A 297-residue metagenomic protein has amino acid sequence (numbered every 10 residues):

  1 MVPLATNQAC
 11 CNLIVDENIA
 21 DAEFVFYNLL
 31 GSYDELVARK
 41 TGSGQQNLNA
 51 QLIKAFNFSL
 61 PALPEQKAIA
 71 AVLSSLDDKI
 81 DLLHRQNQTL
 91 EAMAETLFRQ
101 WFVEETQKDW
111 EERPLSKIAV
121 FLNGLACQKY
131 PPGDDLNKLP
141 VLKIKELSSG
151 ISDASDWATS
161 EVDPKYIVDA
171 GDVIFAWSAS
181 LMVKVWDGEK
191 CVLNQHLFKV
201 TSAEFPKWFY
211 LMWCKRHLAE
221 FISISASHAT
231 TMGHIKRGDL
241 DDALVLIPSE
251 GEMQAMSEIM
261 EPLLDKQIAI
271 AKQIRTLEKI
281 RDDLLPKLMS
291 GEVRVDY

Functional and structural regions predicted by a protein language model:
M1-L4, C11-K67, L115-L122, W186-K190 (+1 more regions): Basic, amphipathic alpha-helical recognition segments used for DNA target recognition
T6-Q8, N12, S116-P131, K138-A170 (+2 more regions): Sequence-specific dsDNA recognition surfaces
A9, E111, N137-P140, A170-D172 (+3 more regions): Structural beta-strand/beta-sheet cores of well-ordered domains, especially the beta-sheet scaffolds that support
K40-G42, E111-E112, Q128-L136, S225-S227: Short coil/turn segments at secondary-structure boundaries
A55-A126, L147, L246, E250-D296: Non-catalytic DNA-recognition/assembly elements of restriction-modification systems
F175-A176: A generic structural signal for residues embedded in beta-strands
A179-K184: Short, charged beta-turn/beta-strand-edge "cap" motif at the junction between a beta-strand and an adjacent loop
